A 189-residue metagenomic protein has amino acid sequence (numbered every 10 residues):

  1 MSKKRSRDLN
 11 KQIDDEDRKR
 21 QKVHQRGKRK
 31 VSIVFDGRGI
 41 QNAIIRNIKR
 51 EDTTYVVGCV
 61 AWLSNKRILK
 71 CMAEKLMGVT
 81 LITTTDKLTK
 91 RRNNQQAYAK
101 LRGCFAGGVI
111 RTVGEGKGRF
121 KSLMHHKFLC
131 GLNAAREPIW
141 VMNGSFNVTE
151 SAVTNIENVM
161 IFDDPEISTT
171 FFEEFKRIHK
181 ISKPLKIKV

Functional and structural regions predicted by a protein language model:
M1-R46: Short, compositionally biased "basic patch" segments
S2-E16, T85-F128: Ligand-binding grooves and catalytic loops that recognize ribose/phosphate and carbohydrate rings, and esterified lipid
N10, L132, R136-V189: Signature of lipid phosphatidyltransferase scaffolds
K30-G37, V57-A61, K117-G118: Short, flexible loop segments at the rims of nucleotide/cofactor-binding pockets, characterized by
R46-V109: Primarily the HKD phosphodiesterase
V56, F128, M160: A residue-level signal for conserved active-site and pocket-lining positions in enzyme catalytic cores
V60-A61, F128, F171: Short, structured motif recognition centered on aromatic/hydrophobic residues
K66-R67, R92, L123, S151 (+1 more regions): Residues that form or flank phosphate/diphosphate-binding pockets in enzymes that use nucleotide phosphates
